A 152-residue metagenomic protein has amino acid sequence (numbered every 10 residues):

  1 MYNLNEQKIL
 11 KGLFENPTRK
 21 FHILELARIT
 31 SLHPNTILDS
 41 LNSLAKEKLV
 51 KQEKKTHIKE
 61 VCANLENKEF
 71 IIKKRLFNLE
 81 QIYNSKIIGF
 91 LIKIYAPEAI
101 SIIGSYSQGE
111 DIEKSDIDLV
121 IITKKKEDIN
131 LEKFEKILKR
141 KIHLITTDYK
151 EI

Functional and structural regions predicted by a protein language model:
M1-E98, S107-K114, T123-I152: Catalytic core of pol beta-like nucleotidyltransferases
